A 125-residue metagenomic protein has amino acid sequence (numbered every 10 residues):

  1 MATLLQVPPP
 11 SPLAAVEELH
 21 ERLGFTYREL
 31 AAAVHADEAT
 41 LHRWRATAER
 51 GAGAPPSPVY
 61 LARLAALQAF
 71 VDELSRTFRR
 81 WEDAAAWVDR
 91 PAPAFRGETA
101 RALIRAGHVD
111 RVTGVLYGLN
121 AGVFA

Functional and structural regions predicted by a protein language model:
M1-A125: Non-transmembrane "mature" sequence context
